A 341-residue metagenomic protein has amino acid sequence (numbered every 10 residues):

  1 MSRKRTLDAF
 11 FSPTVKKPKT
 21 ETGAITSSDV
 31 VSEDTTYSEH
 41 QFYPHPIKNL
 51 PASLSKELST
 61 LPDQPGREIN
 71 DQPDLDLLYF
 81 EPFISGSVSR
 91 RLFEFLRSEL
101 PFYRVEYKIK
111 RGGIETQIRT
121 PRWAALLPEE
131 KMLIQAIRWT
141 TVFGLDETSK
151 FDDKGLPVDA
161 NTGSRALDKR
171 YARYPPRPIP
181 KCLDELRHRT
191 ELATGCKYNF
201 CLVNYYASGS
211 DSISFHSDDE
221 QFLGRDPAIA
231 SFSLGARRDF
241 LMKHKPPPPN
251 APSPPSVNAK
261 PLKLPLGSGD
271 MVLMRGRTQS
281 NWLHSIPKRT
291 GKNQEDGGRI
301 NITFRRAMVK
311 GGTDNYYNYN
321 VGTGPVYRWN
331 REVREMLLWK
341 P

Functional and structural regions predicted by a protein language model:
S2-P341: Non-heme Fe(II) oxygenase metal-center motifs and adjacent flexible, charged/small-residue loops
